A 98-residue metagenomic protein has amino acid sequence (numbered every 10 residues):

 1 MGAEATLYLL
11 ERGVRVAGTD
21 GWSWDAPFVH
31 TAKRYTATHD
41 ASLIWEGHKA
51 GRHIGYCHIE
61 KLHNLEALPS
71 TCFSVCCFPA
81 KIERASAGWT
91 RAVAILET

Functional and structural regions predicted by a protein language model:
M1-T98: Active-/binding-site microenvironments in catalytic and ligand-binding cores
